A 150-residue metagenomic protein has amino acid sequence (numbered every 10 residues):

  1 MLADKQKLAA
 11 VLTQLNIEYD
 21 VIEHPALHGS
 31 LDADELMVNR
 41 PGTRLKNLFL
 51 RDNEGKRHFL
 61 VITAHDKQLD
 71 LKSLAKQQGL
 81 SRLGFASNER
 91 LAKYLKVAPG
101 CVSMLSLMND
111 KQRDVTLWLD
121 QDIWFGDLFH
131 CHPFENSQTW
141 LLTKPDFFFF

Functional and structural regions predicted by a protein language model:
M1-F150: Extended, low-hydrophobicity, polar/charged segments
